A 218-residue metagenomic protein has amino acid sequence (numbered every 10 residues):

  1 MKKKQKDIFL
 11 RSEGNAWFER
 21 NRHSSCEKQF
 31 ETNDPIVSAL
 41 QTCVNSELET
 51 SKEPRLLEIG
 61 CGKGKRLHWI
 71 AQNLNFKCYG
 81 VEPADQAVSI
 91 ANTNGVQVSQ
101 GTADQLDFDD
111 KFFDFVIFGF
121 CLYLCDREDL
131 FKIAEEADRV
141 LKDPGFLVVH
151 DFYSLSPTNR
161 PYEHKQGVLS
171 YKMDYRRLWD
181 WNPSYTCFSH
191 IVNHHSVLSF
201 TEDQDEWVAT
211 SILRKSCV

Functional and structural regions predicted by a protein language model:
M1-Q105, E128-K132, F146-V218: Class I (Rossmann-like) S-adenosyl-L-methionine-dependent methyltransferase catalytic domain, capturing the SAM-binding
D104-V116: A short acidic, Gly/Pro-enriched loop at the edge of an enzyme's catalytic core that lines a small-molecule cofactor
F113, R139, C217-V218: Generic "edge-of-domain/loop-turn" microfeature
F115-E128: A short SAM/SAH-binding and catalytic strip from SAM-dependent methyltransferases
F131-D143: A short glycine-rich, Lys/Arg-flanked "PGG" loop and its adjoining helix->strand segment in the class I
